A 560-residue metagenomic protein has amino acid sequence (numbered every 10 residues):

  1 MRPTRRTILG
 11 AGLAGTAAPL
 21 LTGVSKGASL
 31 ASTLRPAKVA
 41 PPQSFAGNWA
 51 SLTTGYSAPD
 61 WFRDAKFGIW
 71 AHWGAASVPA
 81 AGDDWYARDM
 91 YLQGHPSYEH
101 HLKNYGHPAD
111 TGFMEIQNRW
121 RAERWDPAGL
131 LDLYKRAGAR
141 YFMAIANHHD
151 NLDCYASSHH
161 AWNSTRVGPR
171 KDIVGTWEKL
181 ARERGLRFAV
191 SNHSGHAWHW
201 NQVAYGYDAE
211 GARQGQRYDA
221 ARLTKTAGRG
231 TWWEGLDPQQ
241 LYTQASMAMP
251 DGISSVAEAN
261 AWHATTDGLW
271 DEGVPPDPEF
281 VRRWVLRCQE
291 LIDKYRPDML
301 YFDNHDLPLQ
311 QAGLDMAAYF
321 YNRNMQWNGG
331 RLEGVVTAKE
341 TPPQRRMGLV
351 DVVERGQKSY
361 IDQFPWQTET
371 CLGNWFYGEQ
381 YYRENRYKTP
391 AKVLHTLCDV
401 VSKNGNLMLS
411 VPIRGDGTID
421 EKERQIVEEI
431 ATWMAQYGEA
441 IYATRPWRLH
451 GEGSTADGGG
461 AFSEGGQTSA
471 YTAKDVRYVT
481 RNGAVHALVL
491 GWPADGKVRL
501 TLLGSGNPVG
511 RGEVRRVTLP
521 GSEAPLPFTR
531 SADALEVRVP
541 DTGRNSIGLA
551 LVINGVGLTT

Functional and structural regions predicted by a protein language model:
M1-P3: Secretory targeting signals
R6-T7, G27, F67, W73: Hydrophobic alpha-helical segments, especially transmembrane helices and their immediate juxtamembrane helical caps
T7-S29: N-terminal export signals
T33-T560: Mature catalytic domains of secreted/periplasmic carbohydrate-active enzymes
